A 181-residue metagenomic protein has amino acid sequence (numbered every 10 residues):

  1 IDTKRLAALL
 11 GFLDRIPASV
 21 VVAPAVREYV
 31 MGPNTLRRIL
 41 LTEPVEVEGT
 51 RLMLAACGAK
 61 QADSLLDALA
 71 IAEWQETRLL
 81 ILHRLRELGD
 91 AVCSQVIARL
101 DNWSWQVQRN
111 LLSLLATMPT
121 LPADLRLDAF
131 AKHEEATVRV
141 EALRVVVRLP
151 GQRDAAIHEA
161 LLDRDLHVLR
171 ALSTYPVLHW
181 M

Functional and structural regions predicted by a protein language model:
A7-E28, R37-C57, D67-I71, E76-D90 (+6 more regions): Structural detector for internal amphipathic alpha-helices that build alpha-solenoid repeat scaffolds
Q61-A62: Function-determining surface determinants
R164: Surface loop/turn signatures of beta-propeller and other carbohydrate-active proteins
